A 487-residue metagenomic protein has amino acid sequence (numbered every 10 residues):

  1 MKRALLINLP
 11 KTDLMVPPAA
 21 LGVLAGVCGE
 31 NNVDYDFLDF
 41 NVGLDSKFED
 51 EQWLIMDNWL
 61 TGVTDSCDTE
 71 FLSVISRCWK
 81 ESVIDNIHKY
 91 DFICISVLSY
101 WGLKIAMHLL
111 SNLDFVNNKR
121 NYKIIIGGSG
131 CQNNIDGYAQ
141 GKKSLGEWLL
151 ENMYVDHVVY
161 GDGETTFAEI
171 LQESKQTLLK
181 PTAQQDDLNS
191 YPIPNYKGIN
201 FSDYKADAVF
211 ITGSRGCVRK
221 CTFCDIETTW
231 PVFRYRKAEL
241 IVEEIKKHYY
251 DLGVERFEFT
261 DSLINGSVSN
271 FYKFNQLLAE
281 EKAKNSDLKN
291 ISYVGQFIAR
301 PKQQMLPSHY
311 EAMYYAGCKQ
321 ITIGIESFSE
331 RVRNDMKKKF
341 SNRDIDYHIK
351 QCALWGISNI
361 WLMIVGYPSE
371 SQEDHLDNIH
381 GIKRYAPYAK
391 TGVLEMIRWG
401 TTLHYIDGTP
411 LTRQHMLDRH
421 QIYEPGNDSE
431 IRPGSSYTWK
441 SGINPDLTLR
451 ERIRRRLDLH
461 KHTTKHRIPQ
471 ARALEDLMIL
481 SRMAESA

Functional and structural regions predicted by a protein language model:
K2-G253: Acidic, low-complexity intrinsically disordered segments
K2-L9, L14, V23, G29-E30 (+4 more regions): Radical SAM enzyme core and accessory elements
N31-V33, M153-Y154, D251-L252, N285-D287 (+5 more regions): A structural motif corresponding to the C-terminal end of an alpha-helix and its immediate exit/capping segment
N32-V33, D114-N121, A279-K289, P387-T391: Short helix-capping segments at alpha-helix termini
G43-F48, C131-D136, R219, V268-S269 (+4 more regions): Flexible glycine/acidic-rich beta-alpha junction loops that bind and position SAM and/or redox cofactors in anaerobic
G141-T166, A312-Q320, I379-G400: Structural recognition of alpha->loop->beta junctions
S190-N359, Y367, H380: Radical SAM [4Fe-4S] cluster-binding motif and immediate context
